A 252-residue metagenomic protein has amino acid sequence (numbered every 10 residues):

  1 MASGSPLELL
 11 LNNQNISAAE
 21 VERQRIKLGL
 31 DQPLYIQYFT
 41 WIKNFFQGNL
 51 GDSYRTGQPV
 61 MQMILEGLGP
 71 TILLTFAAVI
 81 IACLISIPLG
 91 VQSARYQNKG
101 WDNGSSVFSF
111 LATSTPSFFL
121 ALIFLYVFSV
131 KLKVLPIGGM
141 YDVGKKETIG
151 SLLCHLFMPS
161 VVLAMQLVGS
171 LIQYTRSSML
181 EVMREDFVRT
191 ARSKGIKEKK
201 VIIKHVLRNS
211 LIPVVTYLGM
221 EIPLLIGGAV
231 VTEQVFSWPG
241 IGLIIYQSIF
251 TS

Functional and structural regions predicted by a protein language model:
M1-F39, L132-L152: Hydrophobic alpha-helical transmembrane segments of membrane transport/permease proteins and related membrane-embedded
A2, A112-T115, I226: Transmembrane helix irregularities
S5, F46-G48, E185, G228: Flexible, glycine-biased helix-capping/connector loops in cytosolic signal-transduction modules
N15, C83, F110, Y126-V127 (+2 more regions): Residue-level recognition of pore/gate-forming positions within transmembrane alpha-helices of multi-pass
Q24, L34-L50, V60, I64 (+7 more regions): Hydrophobic alpha-helical segments of integral membrane proteins, encompassing both true transmembrane helices
D31-I87: An internal, D/E-rich "acidic patch" concept
L65-W101, S117, K146-S252: Alpha-helical transmembrane segments of integral membrane proteins, especially multi-pass inner/plasma-membrane
S106-T115, F119-S170: Membrane-water interface segments at transmembrane-helix boundaries in multipass membrane proteins
